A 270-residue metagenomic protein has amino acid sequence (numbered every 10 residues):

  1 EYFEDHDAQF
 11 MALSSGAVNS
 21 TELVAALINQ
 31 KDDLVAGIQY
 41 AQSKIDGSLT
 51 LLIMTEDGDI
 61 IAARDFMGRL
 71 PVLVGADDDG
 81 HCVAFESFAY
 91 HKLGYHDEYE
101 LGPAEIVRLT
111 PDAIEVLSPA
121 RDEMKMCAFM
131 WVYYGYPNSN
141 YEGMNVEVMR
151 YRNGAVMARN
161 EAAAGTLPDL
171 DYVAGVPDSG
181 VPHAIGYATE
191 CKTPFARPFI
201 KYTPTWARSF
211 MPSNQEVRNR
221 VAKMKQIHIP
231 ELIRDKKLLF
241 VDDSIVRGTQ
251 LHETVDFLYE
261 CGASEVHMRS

Functional and structural regions predicted by a protein language model:
E1-G102, R108-D171, V176: Conserved short alpha-helical segments that host acidic/polar catalytic motifs at enzyme active sites
A26, Q30, R159, I185 (+3 more regions): Short, well-ordered alpha-helices that flank and scaffold nucleotide-derived cofactor binding pockets
I60, R69-L70, Y90-K92, E115-V116 (+3 more regions): Flexible loop/turn segments at secondary-structure boundaries
R64, F85, P111, A174-D178 (+5 more regions): Active-site proximal loops enriched in glycine and acidic residues that flank catalytic Cys/His/Asp and coordinate
M157, V173, Y187, D243-S244 (+1 more regions): Hydrophobic, well-ordered secondary-structure elements that form the walls of internal hydrophobic environments
A163, P168-R208: Long, K/E/R/D-enriched contiguous segments that form extended
E190-L238, T249-H252: Short, glycine/charge-rich flexible loops or terminal/linker lids adjacent to PRPP-binding catalytic cores
D256-S270: A short, conserved beta-to-alpha structural element at the edge of catalytic cores that scaffolds binding
